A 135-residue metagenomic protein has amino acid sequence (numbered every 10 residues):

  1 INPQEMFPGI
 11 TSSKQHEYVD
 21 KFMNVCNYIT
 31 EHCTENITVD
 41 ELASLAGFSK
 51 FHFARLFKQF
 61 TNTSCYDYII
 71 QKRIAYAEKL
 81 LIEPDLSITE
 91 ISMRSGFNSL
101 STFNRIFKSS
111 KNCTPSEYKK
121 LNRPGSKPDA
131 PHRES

Functional and structural regions predicted by a protein language model:
N2-P3, T11-S12, N24, Y28-H32 (+3 more regions): Basic/polar phosphate-binding segments, predominantly the helix-turn-helix DNA-binding elements of transcriptional
P3-Q4, N122: Solvent-exposed amphipathic alpha-helical surface segments
Q15, I69-E78, C113, E117-E134: Short, basic, alpha-helical segments at the C-terminal edge of helix-turn-helix-like DNA-binding modules
K21: Charged catalytic carboxylate motif
